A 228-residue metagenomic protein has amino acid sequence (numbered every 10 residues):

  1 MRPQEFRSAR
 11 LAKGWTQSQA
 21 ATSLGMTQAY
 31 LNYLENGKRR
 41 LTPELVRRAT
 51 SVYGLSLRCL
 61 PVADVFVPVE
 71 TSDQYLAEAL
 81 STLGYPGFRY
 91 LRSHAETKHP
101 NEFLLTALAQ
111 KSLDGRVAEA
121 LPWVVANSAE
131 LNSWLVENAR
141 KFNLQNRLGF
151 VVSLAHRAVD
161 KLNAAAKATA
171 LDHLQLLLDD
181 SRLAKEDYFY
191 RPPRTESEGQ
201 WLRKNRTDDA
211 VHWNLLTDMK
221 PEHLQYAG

Functional and structural regions predicted by a protein language model:
Q4-S23: Short basic helix-loop element that most often maps to the first helix and adjoining turn of HTH DNA-binding modules
Q17-S18, Q28, R39, L57: The DNA-contacting recognition helix of HTH DNA-binding domains and analogous helical DNA-recognition elements
L24-R40, D64: Recognition helix of helix-turn-helix/homeodomain-like DNA-binding domains that insert into the DNA major groove
E44-C59: DNA major-groove recognition helix of helix-turn-helix/homeodomain DNA-binding modules
V67-S128: Helix-turn-helix/homeodomain-like alpha-helical modules used for DNA recognition and transcription-factor dimerization
R140-L176: Small-residue-rich helix-loop
K167-G228: Charge-dense, extended regions
